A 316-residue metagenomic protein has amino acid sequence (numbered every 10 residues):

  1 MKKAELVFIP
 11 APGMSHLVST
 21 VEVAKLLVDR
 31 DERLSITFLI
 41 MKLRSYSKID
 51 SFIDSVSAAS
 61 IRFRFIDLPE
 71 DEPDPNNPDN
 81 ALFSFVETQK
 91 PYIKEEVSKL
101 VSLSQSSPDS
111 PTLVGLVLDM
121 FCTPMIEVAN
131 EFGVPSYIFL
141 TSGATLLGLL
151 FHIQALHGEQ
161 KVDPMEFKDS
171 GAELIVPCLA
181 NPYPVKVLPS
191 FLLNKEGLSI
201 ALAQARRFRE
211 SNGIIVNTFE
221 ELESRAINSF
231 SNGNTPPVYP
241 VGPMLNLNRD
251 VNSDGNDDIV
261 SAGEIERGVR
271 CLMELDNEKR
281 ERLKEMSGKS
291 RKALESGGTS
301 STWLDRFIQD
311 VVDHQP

Functional and structural regions predicted by a protein language model:
M1-P316: Glycosyltransferase specificity loop/lid
